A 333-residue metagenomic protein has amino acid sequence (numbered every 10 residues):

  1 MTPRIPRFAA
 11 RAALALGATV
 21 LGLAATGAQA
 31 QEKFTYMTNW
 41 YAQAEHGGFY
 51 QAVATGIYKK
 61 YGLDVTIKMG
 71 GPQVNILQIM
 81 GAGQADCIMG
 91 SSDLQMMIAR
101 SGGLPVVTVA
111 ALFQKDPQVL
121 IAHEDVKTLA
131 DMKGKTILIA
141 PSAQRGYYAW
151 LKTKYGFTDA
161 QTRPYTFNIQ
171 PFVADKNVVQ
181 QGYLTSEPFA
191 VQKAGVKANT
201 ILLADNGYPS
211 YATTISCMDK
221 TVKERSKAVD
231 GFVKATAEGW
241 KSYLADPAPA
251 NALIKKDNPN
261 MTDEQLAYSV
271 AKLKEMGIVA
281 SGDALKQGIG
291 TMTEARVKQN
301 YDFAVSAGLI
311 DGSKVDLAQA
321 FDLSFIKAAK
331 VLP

Functional and structural regions predicted by a protein language model:
M1-A15: Bacterial N-terminal signal peptides that target proteins for export
L23-A30: Sec/Tat signal peptide C-region and signal peptidase I cleavage site
Q31-A174, V178-G182, I201-L202: Short, glycine-/small- and polar/acidic-enriched structural segments that line small-molecule recognition paths
H46, Y50, L77, D93-M96 (+8 more regions): Extracytoplasmic/secreted envelope proteins and their assembly/folding machinery, especially bacterial periplasmic
Q51, P117-K127, A212-A228: A bilobed periplasmic-binding-protein/Venus flytrap-type ligand-binding module shared by bacterial periplasmic
V53-G56, Y61-G62, Q84, M89-S92 (+12 more regions): Sec/Tat-exported extracytoplasmic proteins
R225-L309: Secondary-structure end/capping motifs
A295-P333: Conserved C-terminal helix/tail region of periplasmic/extracytoplasmic solute-binding proteins
